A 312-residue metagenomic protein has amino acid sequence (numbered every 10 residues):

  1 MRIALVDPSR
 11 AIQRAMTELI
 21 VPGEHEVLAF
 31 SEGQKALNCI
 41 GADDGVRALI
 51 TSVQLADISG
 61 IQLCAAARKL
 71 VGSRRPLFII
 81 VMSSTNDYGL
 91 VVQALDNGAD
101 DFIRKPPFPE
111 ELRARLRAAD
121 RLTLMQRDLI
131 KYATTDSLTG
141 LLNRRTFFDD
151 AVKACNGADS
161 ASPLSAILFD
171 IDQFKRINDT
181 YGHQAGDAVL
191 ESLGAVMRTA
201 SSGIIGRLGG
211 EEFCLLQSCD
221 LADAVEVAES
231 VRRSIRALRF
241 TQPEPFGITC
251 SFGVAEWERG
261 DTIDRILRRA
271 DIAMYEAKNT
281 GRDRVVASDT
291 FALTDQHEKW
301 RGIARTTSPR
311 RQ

Functional and structural regions predicted by a protein language model:
P8-A29: Two-component/phosphorelay signaling modules centered on CheY-like receiver
I61-R74, S230: Short amphipathic alpha-helix used as the core "switch/output" element in two-component signaling
Q62, R75, T85-D101: Alpha4 helix (beta4-alpha4-beta5 surface) of REC/receiver domains from two-component response regulators
I130-D149, F169-H183, E191: Conserved nucleotide-binding and Mg2+-coordinating catalytic segments in signaling enzymes
I130-K131, R144-P163, G194-S201: Short regulatory alpha-helical coupling segments that immediately precede and/or link into cyclic nucleotide signaling
F174, L193, L208, F213 (+1 more regions): Hydrophobic framework residues that shape the active-site pocket of cyclic nucleotide turnover catalytic cores
I204-R207, F246: A short pre-motif secondary-structure segment
S251-T280, V286-R311: Cyclic nucleotide signaling catalytic output domains
